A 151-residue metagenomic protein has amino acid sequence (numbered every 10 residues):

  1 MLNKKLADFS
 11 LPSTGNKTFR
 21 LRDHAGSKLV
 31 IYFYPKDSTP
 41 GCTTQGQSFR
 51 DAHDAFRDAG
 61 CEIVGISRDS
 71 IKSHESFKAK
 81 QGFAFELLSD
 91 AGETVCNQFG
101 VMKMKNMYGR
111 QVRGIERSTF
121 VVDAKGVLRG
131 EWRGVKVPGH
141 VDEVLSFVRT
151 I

Functional and structural regions predicted by a protein language model:
M1-I151: Chalcogenol-based redox active-site neighborhoods
